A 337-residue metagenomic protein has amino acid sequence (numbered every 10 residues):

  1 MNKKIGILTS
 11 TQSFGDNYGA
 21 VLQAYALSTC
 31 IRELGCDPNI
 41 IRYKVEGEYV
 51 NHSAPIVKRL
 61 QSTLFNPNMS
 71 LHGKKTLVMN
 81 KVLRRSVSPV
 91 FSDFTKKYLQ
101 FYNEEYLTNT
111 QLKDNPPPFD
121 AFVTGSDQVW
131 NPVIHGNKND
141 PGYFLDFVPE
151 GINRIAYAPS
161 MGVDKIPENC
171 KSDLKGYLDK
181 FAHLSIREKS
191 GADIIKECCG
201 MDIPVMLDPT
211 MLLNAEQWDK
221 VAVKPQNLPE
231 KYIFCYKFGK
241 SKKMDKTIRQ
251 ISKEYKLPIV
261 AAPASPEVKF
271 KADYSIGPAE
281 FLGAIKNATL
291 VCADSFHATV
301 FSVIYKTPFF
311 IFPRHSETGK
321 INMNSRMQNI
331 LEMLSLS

Functional and structural regions predicted by a protein language model:
I5-Y18, L22-G176: Aromatic- and Gly/Pro-rich donor/ligand-binding loops that form nucleotide- or phosphate-bearing donor binding pockets
F119, F181, A288: An anion/phosphate-binding loop that grips the pyrophosphate of nucleotide cofactors and donors
D120-K171, V205-A272, P278: Active-site donor-nucleotide binding/catalytic segment of nucleotide-sugar enzymes
K175-D179, I285: A conserved, positively charged/aromatic
F181-E188, C292: A short beta-strand/loop micro-motif in the catalytic core of glycosyltransferases that engages the nucleotide-sugar
A192-T210: Helix-loop-beta element that forms the nucleotide-linked donor phosphate-binding surface in glycosyltransferases
K286-C292: Acidic donor-binding loop of glycosyltransferase active sites
V300-S337: Catalytic binding pocket for nucleotide-activated donors in carbohydrate/polymer assembly enzymes
